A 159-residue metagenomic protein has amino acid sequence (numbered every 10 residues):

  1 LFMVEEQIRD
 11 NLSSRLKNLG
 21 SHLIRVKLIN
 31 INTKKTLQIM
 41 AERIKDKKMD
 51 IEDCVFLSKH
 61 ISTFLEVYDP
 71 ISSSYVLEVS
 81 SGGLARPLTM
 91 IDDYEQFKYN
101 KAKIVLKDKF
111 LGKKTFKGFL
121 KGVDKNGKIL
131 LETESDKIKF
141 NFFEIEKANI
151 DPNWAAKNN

Functional and structural regions predicted by a protein language model:
L1-N159: Short Lys/Arg-rich amphipathic alpha-helical segments
